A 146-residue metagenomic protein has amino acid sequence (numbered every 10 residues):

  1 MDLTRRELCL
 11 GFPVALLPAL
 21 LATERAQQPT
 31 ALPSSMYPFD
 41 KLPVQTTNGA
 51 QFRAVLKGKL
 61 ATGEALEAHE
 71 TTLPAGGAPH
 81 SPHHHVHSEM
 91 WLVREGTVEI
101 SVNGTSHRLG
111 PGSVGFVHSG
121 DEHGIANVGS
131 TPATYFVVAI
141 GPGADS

Functional and structural regions predicted by a protein language model:
L3-A65, D145-S146: A short, N-terminal "cap"/entry segment at the start of jelly-roll beta-barrel domains of the cupin/DSBH fold
A68-H69, V114, Y135: Aromatic/pi-system hotspot detector in well-structured domains
H69-H84: Conserved short histidine dyad/triad with adjacent acidic residue
T72, H85-E99: Short, conserved beta-strand element in jelly-roll/cupin
A78-H80, E99, G115, S119-I125: Histidine-centered metal-chelating micro-motifs
T105-S119: Short acidic-glycine-tyrosine-enriched beta hairpin
S119-A144: Ligand-binding loop in jelly-roll beta-barrel domains
